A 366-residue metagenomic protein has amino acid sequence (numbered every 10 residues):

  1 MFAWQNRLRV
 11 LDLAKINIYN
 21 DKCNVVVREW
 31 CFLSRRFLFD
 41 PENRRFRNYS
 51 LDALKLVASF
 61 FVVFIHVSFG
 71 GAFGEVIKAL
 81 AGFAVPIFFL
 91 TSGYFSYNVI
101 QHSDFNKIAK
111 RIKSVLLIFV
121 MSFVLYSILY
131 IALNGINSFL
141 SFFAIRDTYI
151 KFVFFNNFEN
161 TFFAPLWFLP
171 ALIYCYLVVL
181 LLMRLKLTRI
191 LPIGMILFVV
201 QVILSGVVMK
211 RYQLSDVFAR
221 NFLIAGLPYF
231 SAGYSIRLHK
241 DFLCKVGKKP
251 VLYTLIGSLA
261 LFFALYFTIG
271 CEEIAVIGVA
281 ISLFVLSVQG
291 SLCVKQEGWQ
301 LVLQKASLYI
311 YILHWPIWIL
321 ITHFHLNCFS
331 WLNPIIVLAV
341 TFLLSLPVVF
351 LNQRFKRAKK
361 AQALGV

Functional and structural regions predicted by a protein language model:
M1-V202, N327-V366: Membrane-cytosol interface segments of multi-pass membrane proteins, especially ER/Golgi lipid-handling enzymes
F60-V67, F123, I196-M209, L255-F267 (+1 more regions): Aromatic-anchored segments of alpha-helical transmembrane domains
F61, I87-F89, Y229, I236 (+1 more regions): Hydrophobic residues within membrane-embedded alpha-helical segments of Major Facilitator Superfamily
F73-V85, N156-P170, V208-Y229, F262-S282 (+1 more regions): Interfacial loop-to-helix transition and helix-capping segments at the boundaries of transmembrane helices
S96-H102, L181-K186, A232-F242, V285-V294 (+1 more regions): Structural signal for the C-terminal ends of transmembrane alpha-helices and the immediately following loop
I118-S122, L308-L313: Small-residue-rich segments of transmembrane alpha-helices in multi-pass membrane proteins, especially helix faces
R146-D147, L172-Y176, Q201-G206, R220-S235: Hydrophobic, membrane-facing alpha-helical anchors
F218, L223-I224, L238-L301, P316 (+2 more regions): Alpha-helical transmembrane segments and terminal signal-anchor/GPI-anchor hydrophobic tails, characterized by long
